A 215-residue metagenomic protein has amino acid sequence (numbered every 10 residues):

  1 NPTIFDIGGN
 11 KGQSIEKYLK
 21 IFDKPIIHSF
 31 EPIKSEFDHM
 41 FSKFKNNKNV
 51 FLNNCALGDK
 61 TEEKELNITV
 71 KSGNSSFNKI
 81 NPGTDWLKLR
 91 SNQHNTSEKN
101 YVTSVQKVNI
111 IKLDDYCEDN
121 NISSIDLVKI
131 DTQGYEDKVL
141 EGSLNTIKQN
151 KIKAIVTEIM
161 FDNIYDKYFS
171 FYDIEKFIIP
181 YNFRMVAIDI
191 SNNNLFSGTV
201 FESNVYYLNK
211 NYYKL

Functional and structural regions predicted by a protein language model:
N1-L215: Phosphate/nucleotide-binding beta-alpha loop and adjacent structural elements of enzyme active sites
